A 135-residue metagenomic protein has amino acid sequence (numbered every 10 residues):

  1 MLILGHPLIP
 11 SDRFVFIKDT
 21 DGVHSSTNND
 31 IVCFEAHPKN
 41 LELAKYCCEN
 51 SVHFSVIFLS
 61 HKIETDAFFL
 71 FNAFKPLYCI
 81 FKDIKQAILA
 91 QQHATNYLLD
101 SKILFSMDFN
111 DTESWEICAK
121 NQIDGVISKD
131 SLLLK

Functional and structural regions predicted by a protein language model:
M1-K75: Conserved N-terminal beta1-alpha1 strand-loop-helix module at the mouth
P7, A36-P38, V56-I63, C79-I84 (+2 more regions): Glycine-rich beta-to-alpha transition loops that act as phosphate-gripper elements at the mouths of alpha/beta enzyme
D12, D19-D21, D30, D66 (+5 more regions): Acidic-enriched, low-complexity/disordered segments with a strong bias for Aspartate over Glutamate
T27, A94, L98-L99: Catalytic cores of phosphodiester-bond hydrolases, prominently lipid phosphodiesterases
A44-C47, A90, A94: Hydrophobic positions in alpha-helices of CheY-like receiver
V52, K75-K85, Q91-Q92, N96: Glycine/Thr-rich beta-alpha phosphate-binding loop at enzyme active sites
T65-L70, K85-H93, N110-D124, S128: Catalytic cores of alpha/beta
P76, D83, L98-S106, E116-K135: Catalytic alpha/beta core domains of metabolic enzymes, predominantly
